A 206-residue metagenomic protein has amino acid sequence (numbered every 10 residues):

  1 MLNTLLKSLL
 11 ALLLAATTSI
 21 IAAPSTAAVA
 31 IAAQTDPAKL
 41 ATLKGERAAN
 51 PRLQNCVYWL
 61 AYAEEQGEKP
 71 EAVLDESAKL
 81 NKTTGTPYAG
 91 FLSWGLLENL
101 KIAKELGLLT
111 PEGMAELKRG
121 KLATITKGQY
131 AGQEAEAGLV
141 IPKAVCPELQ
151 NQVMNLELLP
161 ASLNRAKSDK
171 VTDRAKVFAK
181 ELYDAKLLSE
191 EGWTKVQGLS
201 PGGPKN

Functional and structural regions predicted by a protein language model:
M1-L12: Bacterial N-terminal signal peptides that target proteins for export
A16-P24: C-terminal segment of classical bacterial N-terminal signal peptides
P24-E105: A boundary/linker detector
T84-E136: Short cysteine-rich loop/turn motifs with clustered Cys
A123-L158: Histidine-centered nuclease catalytic patch
L156-Y183: Short Cys/His-centered divalent metal-binding micro-motifs
A185-N206: Short Fe-S-cluster ligation motifs
